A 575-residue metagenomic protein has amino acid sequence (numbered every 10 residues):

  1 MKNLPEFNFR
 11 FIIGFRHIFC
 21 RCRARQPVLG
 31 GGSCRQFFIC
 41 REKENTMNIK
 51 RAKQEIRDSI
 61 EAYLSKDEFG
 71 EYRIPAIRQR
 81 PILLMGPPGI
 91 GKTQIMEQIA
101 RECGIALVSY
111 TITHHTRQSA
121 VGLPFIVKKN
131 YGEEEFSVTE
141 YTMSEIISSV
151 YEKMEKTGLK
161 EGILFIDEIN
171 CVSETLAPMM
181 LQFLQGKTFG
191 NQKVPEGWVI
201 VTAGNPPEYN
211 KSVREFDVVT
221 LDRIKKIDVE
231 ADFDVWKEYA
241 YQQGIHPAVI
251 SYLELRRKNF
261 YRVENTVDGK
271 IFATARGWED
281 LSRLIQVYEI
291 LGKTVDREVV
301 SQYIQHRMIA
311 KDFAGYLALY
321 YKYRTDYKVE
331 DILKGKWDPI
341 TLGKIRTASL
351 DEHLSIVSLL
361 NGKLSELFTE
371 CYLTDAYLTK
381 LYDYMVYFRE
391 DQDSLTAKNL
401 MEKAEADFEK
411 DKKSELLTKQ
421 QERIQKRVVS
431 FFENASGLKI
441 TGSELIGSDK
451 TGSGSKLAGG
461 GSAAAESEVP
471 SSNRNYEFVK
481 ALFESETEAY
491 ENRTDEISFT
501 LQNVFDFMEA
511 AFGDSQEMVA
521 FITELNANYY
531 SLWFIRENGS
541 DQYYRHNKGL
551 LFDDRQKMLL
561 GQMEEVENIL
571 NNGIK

Functional and structural regions predicted by a protein language model:
K2-N3, N45: Polybasic, lysine-rich low-complexity intrinsically disordered segments
L4, F9-R10, F38: Short hydrophobic targeting helices and cationic amphipathic motifs that mediate membrane/organellar targeting
G14, G30-G32: Residue-identity detector for glycine
C20-C22, C34, C40: Cysteine-centered motifs
I39-K43, M47-K258, V263-T266: AAA+ P-loop NTPase catalytic core and its hallmark functional loops
Q242-E402, A406: Alpha-helical lid/collar subdomain of P-loop NTPases
A348-K575: Terminal-proximal interaction/regulatory segments of ATP-powered molecular machines
